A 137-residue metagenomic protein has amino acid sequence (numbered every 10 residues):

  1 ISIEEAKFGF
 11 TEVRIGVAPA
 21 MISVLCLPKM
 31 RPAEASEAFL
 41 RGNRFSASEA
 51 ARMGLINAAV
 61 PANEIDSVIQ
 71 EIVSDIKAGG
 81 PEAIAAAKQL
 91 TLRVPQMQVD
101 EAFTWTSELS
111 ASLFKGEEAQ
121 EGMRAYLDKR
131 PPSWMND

Functional and structural regions predicted by a protein language model:
I1, G42-E49: Acidic, divalent-metal-coordinating active-site segment for phosphoryl/phosphodiester hydrolysis, typified by short
I1-A6, I56-T104, S112, E117 (+1 more regions): C-terminal long alpha-helix characteristic of the crotonase
I1-F39, M53, V68, I72: CoA-thioester-processing core
M21-I22, E34, A86, T106-L109 (+1 more regions): Hydrophobic alpha-helical segments typical of transmembrane helices and their membrane-interface/capping positions
R31, S46, P61-E64: Short loop/turn segments at beta->alpha junctions
A50, A87, Y126: Terminal peptide-recognition signature
R124-D137: Terminal low-complexity tails and localization/encapsulation signals of metabolic enzymes
